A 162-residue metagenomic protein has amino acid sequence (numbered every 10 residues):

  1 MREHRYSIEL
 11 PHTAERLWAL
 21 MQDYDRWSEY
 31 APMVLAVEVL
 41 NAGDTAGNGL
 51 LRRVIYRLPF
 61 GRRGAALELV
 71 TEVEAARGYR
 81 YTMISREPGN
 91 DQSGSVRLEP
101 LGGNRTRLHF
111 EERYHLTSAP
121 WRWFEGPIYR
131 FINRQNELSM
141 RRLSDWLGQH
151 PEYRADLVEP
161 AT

Functional and structural regions predicted by a protein language model:
M1-D44, A161-T162: Hydrophobic ligand-binding cavity/cleft-lining segments
S7-E9, E38, I55, L69 (+1 more regions): Generic structural detector for well-ordered beta-strands
E15-A19, G103, R141, D145: Replace "anionic and nucleotidyl ligands
S28-E29, R57-R107, R113-H115, D145-Q149 (+1 more regions): Hydrophobic-ligand binding "helix-grip"
Y114-T162: A conserved amphipathic terminal alpha-helix motif
